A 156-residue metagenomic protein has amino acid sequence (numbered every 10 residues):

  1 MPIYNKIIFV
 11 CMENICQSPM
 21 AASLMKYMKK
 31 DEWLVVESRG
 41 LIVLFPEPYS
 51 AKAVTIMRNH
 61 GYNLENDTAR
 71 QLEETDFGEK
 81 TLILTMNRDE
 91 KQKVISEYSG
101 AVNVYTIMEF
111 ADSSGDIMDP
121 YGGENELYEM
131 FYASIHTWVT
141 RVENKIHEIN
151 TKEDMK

Functional and structural regions predicted by a protein language model:
M1-E79, I146-K156: Conserved active-site segments centered on acidic
S18, M86-N87: Replace "coordinates the UDP/GDP/TDP-sugar" with "coordinates nucleotide-activated sugar donors
L82, R88-K156: Phosphate-binding/catalytic loops
